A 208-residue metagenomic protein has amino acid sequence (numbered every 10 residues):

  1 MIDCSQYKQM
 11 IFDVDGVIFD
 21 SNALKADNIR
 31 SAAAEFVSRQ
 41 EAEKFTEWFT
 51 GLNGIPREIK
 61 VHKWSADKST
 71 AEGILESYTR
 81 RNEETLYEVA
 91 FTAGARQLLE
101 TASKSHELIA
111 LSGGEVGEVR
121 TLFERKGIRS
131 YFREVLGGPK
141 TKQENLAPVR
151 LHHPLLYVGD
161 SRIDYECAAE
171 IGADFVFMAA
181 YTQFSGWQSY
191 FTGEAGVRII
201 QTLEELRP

Functional and structural regions predicted by a protein language model:
M1-Y7, L122-P208: Asp-based, Mg2+/Mn2+-dependent phosphohydrolase catalytic module
D3-A93: N-terminal helical cap/lid subdomain that shapes the substrate entry/recognition surface in HAD-like hydrolases
V17, L24, V116-G117, I163 (+1 more regions): Conserved Rossmann-like nucleotide-cofactor binding loop
I18, F91, L108, Y157-V158: Conserved SAM-binding loop
D20, A110-S112, F177: Hydrophobic residues in well-ordered beta-strands that form the structural core
A23-D27, Q97, T121, E170: Generic recognition of short, well-ordered alpha-helical segments
A26-R30, E58, V116, R120 (+1 more regions): Short, surface-exposed alpha-helical segments at coil->helix boundaries
E83-A110, V116, R120, K140-N145: Short, acidic loop-to-helix structural element flanking the phosphoryl-transfer center in phosphate-processing enzymes
